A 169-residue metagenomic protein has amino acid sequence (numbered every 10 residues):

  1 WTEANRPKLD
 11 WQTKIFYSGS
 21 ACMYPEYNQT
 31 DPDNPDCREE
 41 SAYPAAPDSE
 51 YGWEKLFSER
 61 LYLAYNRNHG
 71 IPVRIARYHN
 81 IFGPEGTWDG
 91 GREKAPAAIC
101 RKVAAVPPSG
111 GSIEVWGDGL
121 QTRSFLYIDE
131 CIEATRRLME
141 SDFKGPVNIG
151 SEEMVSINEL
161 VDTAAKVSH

Functional and structural regions predicted by a protein language model:
W1-S49, R74: Conserved Rossmann-fold NAD(P)-dependent oxidoreductase catalytic core, especially the SDR/UDP-sugar
E3-N5, E26, A46-H79, A98-S109: Active-site Tyr-X1-5-Lys
R6-I15, G70-P72, G110-S112, D118 (+1 more regions): Active-site loop of short-chain dehydrogenase/reductase
F16, C22-P32, G70, A104-G111 (+1 more regions): Proline-centered turn/helix-capping motifs that create local helix->coil transitions or kinks
A21, I99, E152: Conserved short acidic donor-positioning loop in nucleotide-sugar-dependent glycosyltransferases
E26-N28, E85, N158-L160: Short glycine-/acidic-enriched loop or helix-start segments at secondary-structure transitions that form or flank
P47-Y51, H79-E93, G117-D129, S151-V155: Glycine-rich "substrate-gating" loop/helix at the edge of Rossmann-like oxidoreductase active sites
A105-H169: C-terminal substrate-binding subdomain of Rossmann-fold SDR/epimerase-dehydratase oxidoreductases
